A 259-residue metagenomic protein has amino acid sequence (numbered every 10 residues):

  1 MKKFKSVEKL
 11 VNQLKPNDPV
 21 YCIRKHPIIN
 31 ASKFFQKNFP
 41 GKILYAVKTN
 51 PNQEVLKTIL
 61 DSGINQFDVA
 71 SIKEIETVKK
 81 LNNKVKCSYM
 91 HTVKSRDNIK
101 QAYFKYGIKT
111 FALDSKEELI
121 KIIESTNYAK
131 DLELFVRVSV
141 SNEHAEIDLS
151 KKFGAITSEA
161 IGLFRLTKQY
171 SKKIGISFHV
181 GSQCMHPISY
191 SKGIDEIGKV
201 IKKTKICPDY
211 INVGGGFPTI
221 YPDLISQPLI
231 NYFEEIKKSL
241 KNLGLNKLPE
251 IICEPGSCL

Functional and structural regions predicted by a protein language model:
M1-T110, K116-L132, R165-K172, K203-C207: A charged N-terminal "starter" segment
K15-D18, D61-I64, V85, F104-T110 (+3 more regions): Glycine-rich tight-turn/loop motif centered on a GG-T
K25, I29, K116, T157-I161 (+2 more regions): Non-membrane alpha-helical structural segments and their capping/turn regions in soluble enzymes
H26, K48-N52, I72-K73, T92-K94 (+5 more regions): Active-site beta-loop-alpha junctions enriched in small/polar residues
F104, T126-A129, A145, K168 (+3 more regions): Solvent-exposed alpha-helices and their adjacent loops that cap or buttress functional pockets in soluble metabolic
E133-N212: Internal metal/ion-chelating core segments
S182, S189-L259: C-terminal active-site-proximal or functional interface alpha/beta core segments in diverse enzymes
